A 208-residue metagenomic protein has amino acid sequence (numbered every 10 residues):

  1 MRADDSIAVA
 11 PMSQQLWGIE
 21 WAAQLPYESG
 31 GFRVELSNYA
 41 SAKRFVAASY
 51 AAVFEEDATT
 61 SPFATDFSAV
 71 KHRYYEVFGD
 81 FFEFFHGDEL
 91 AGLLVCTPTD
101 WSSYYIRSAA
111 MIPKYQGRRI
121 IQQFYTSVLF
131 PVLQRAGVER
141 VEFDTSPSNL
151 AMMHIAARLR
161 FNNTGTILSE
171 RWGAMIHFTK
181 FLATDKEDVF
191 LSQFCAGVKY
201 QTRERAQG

Functional and structural regions predicted by a protein language model:
I19-A64: Short amphipathic alpha-helix that is part of the acyltransferase structural core
T59-G87, A91-M111: A conserved beta-strand-loop-helix scaffold within acyl/acetyltransferase catalytic domains
P98-R107, Q116, E139, W172: A conserved beta-turn-beta hairpin within the catalytic core of GNAT-like acetyltransferases that forms part
M111, G117-V132, H154, R158: Conserved acetyl-CoA-binding loop-helix of GNAT-fold acetyltransferases
L133-S146: Conserved GNAT acetyl-CoA-binding A-motif
F143-M153, E170-R171: Conserved beta-strand-loop-alpha-helix junction that forms the acyl-donor binding cleft
A157-I167: Conserved acetyl-CoA-binding loop of GNAT-fold acetyltransferases
S169-G208: C-terminal "cap" of GNAT-fold acetyltransferases
